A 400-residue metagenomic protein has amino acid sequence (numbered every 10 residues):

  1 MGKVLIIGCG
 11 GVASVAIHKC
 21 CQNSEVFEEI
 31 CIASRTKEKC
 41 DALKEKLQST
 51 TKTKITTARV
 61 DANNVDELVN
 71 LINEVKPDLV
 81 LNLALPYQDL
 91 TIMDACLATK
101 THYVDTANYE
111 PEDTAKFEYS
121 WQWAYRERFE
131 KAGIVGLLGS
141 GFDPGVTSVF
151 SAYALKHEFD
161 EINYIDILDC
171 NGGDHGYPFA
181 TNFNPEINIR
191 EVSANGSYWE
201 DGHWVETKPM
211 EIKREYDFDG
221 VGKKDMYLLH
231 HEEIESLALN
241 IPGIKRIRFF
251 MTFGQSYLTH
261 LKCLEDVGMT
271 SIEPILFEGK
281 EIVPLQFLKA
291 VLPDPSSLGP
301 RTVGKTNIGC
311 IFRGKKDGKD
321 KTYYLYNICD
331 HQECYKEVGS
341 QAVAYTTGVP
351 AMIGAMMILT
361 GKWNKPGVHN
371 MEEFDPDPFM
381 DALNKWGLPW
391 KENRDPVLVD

Functional and structural regions predicted by a protein language model:
C9-G10: Glycine-rich Rossmann-fold phosphate-binding loop(s) that bind the pyrophosphate of adenine dinucleotide cofactors
A13-S14: N-terminal Rossmann-fold NAD(P) dinucleotide-binding loop
T36-K39: Helix N-cap at the beta1-alpha1 junction of Rossmann-like dinucleotide-binding domains, i.e., the first residues
T50-N64: Rossmann-fold cofactor-recognition segment
D61-K76, Q88: Conserved Rossmann-fold cofactor-binding substructure of NAD(P)-dependent oxidoreductases
I72, D78-N82, Y103-V104: N-terminal Rossmann-like NAD(P) cofactor-binding module of classical short-chain dehydrogenase/reductase
A107-I134: Rossmann-fold NAD(P)-binding glycine/threonine-rich loop
K156-D400: C-terminal catalytic/substrate-binding lobe primarily of soluble NAD(P)-dependent oxidoreductases
